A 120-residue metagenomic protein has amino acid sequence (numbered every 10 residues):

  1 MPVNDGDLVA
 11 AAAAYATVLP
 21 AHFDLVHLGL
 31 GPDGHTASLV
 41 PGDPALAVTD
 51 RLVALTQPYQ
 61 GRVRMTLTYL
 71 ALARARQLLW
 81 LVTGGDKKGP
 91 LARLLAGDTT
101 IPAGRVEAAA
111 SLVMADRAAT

Functional and structural regions predicted by a protein language model:
M1-H27: Ligand-binding beta-strand-loop-alpha-helix segment within the catalytic cores of soluble metabolic enzymes
V3-D5, L30-P32, T56-P58, V82-G85 (+1 more regions): Fold-independent oxyanion-binding glycine-rich loops and adjacent beta-strand/coil segments at enzyme active sites
G6, A10, L67, D86-G89 (+1 more regions): Conserved active-site and cofactor/substrate-binding residues in soluble primary-metabolism enzymes
A12, A37-G42, P90-L94: A short secondary-structure junction signal
Y15-L19, L67-L70, P102-G104: A generic local secondary-structure boundary/capping motif
A21, A73-R74: Structured loop/turn residues at beta-strand edges in well-structured enzyme cores
L25-L70: Class I SAM-dependent methyltransferase SAM-binding "motif I" and its flanking Rossmann-like core
R74-T120: C-terminal functional extensions of proteins
